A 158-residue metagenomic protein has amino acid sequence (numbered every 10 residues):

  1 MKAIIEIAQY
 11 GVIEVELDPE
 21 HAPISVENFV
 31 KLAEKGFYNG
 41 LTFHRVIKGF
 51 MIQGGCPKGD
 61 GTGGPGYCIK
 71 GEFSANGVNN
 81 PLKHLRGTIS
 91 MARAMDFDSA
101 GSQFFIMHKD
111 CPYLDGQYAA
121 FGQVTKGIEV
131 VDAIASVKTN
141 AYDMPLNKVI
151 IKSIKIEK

Functional and structural regions predicted by a protein language model:
M1-K158: Cyclophilin-like peptidyl-prolyl cis-trans isomerases
